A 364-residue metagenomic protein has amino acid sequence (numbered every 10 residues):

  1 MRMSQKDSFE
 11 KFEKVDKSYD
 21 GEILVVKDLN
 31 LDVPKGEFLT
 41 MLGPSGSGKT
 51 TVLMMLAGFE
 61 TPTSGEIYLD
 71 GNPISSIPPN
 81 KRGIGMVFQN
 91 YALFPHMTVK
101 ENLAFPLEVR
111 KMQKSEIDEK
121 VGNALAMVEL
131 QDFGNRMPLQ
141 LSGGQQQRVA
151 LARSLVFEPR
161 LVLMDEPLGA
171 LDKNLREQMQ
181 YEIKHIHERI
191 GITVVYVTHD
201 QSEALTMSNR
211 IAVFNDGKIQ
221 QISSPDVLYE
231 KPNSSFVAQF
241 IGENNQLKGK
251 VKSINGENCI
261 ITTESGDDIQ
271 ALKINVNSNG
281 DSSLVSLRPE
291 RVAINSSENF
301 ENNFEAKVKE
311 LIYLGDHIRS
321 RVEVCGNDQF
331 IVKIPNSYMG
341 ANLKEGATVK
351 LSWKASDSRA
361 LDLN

Functional and structural regions predicted by a protein language model:
E22-L24: Short coil-to-beta microelement around the adenine-binding A-loop and adjacent beta1/P-loop entry of ABC ATPase
L42-P44: The feature captures the beta-strand-to-loop junction immediately N-terminal to the Walker
A57: Helix-to-loop junction immediately C-terminal to a conserved catalytic motif
T63-E66, E116, D216, K248: Conserved coupling/switch loops of ABC nucleotide-binding domains, chiefly the family-specific signature
G65-P73: Conserved ABC transporter NBD signature motif
P79-G85, Q89, L93-F236: ABC ATPase nucleotide-binding domains
N244, I254-N364: Non-catalytic connector elements of ABC transporters
